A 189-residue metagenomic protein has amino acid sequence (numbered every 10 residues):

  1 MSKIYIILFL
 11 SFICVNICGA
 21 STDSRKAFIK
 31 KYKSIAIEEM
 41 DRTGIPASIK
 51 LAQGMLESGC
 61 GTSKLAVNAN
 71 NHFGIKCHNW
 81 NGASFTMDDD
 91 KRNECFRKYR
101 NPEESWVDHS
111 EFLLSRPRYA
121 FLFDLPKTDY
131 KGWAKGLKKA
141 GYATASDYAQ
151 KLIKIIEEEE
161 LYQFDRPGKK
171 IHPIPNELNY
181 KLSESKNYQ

Functional and structural regions predicted by a protein language model:
I4-V15: Sec-dependent N-terminal signal peptides
C18-Y188: Catalytic cores of secreted/periplasmic lytic hydrolases that degrade extracellular macromolecules
